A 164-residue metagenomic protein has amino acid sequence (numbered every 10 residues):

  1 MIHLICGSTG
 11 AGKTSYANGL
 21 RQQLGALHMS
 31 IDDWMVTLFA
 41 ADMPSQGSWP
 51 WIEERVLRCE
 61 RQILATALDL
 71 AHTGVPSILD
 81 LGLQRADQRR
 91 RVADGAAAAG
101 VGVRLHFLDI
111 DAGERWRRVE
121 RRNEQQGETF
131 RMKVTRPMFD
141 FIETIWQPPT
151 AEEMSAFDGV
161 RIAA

Functional and structural regions predicted by a protein language model:
I2: Walker A (P-loop) ATP-phosphate-binding motif of ABC ATPase nucleotide-binding domains
I5: Hydrophobic anchor at the beta1->P-loop junction of P-loop NTPases
S8-T9: The conserved Walker
G12: Conserved glycine(s) of the Walker
S15-V75: Conserved substrate/cofactor phosphate-moiety recognition/catalytic segment in nucleotide-dependent phosphotransferases
E54-V103: Glycine-rich phosphate-binding loop used to anchor ATP phosphates in small-molecule kinases, encompassing both
G95-A98, D140-A164: NTP-dependent small-molecule kinase module
A97-Q147: A glycine- and Lys/Arg-enriched "phosphate-lid" helix/loop adjacent to the NTP-binding pocket of small-molecule kinases
